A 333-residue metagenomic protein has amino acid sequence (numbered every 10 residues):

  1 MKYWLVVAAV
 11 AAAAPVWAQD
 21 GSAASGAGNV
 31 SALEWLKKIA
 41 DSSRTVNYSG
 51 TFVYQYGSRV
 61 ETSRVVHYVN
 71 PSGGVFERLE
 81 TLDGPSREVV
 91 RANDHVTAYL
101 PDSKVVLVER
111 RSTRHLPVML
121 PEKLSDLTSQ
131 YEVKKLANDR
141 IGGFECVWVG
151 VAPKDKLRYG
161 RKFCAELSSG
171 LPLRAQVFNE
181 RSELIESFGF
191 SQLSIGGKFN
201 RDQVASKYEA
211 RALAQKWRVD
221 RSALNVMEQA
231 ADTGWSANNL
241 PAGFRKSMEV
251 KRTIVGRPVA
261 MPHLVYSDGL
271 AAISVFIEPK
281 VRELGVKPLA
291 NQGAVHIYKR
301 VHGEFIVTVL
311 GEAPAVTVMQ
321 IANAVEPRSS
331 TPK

Functional and structural regions predicted by a protein language model:
W4-A12: Sec-dependent N-terminal signal peptides
A13-A18: N-terminal signal peptide c-region/cleavage motif recognized by signal peptidases
Q19-D102, S129-F178: N-terminal mature ectodomain segment of secretory-pathway/periplasmic proteins
A98-E122: Acidic/charged, solvent-exposed loop-and-adjacent secondary-structure segments enriched in E/D, K/R, S/T, and G/P
S169-L171, F178, S182-R201, T308-K333: Surface-exposed amphipathic alpha-helical segments
G189, G197-M227: Pro/Ala/Gly-rich low-complexity, hydrophilic intrinsically disordered segments
L213-G303, V316: Short, solvent-exposed recognition patches
